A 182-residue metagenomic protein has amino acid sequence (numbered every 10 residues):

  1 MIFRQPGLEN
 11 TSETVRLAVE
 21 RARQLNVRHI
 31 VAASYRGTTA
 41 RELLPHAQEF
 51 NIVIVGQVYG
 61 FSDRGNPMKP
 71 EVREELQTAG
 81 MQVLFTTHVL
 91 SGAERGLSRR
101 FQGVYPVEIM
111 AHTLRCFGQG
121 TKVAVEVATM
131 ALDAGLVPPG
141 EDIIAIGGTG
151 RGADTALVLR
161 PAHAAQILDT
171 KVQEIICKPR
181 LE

Functional and structural regions predicted by a protein language model:
M1-E182: Conserved mixed alpha/beta catalytic, RNA-binding, or beta-rich assembly cores of soluble enzyme, regulatory
